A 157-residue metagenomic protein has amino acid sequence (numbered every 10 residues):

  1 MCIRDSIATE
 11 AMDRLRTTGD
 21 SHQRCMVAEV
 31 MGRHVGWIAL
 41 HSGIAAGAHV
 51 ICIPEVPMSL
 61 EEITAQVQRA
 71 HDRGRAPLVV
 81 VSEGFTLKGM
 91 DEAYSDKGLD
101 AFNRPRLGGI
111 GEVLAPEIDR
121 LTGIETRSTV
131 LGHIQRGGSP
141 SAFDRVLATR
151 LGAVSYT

Functional and structural regions predicted by a protein language model:
M1-D5, V154-T157: Conserved small/polar residues in nucleotide/adenosyl-binding loops
R4-E125: Accessory alpha-helical/coil subdomains and C-terminal extensions that flank or cap enzyme catalytic cores
R106-Y156: C-terminal non-catalytic interaction/assembly regions of soluble proteins
